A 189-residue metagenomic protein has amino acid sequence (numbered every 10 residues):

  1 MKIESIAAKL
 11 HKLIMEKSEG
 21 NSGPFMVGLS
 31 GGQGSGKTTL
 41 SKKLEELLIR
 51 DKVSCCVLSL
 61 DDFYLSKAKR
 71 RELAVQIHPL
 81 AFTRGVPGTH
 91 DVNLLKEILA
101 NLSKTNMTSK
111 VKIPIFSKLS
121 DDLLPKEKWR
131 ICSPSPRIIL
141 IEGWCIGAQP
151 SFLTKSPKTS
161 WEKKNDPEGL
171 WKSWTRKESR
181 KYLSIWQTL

Functional and structural regions predicted by a protein language model:
M1-G28, G32: Extreme N-terminal, non-catalytic leader segments that precede Walker-type/kinase nucleotide-binding cores
P24-G28, S54, I138-L140: Residue-level preference for the first positions of well-ordered beta-strands
K37: Conserved lysine of the Walker
L40, L44: Hydrophobic positions on the alpha1 helix immediately C-terminal to the Walker A/P-loop
E46-C56: Post-Walker A helix-loop "phosphate-sensing" segment adjacent to the P-loop in P-loop NTPases
C55-V57, T188-L189: Conserved beta-strand scaffold positions in the cores of enzyme catalytic domains, especially in NTP/NDP-utilizing
C56-S59, F63-F116: Conserved nucleotide-sensing/catalytic segment adjacent to the nucleotide-binding pocket in NTP-handling enzymes
L123-L189: ATP-dependent NMP and nucleoside kinases share a basic, alpha-helical "lid"
